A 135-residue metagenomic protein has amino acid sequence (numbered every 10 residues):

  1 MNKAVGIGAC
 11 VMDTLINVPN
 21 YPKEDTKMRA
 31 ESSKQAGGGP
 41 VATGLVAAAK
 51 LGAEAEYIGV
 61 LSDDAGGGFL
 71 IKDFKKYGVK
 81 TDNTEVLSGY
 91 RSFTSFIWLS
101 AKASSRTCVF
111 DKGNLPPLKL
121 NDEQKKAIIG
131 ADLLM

Functional and structural regions predicted by a protein language model:
M1-V60, A65-F69: Glycine-rich phosphate/adenosyl-contacting loop at the front of the ribokinase-like
N2, S92-T94, S105: Change "...and in nucleic-acid phosphodiester-cleaving endonucleases..." to "...and in nucleic-acid processing enzymes
A36-T43, S88-R91, L115-L120: Short secondary-structure boundary/capping elements
E56-G59, N83, L133-M135: Short catalytic-loop micro-motif centered on adjacent basic/acidic residues
A65-Y77, I97-L99: Active-site-proximal loop->helix
D73-Y90: A glycine-rich helix N-cap at a beta->alpha junction
V86-L87, I97-M135: Conserved phosphate-binding/catalytic loop of the ribokinase/pfkB sugar-kinase fold
